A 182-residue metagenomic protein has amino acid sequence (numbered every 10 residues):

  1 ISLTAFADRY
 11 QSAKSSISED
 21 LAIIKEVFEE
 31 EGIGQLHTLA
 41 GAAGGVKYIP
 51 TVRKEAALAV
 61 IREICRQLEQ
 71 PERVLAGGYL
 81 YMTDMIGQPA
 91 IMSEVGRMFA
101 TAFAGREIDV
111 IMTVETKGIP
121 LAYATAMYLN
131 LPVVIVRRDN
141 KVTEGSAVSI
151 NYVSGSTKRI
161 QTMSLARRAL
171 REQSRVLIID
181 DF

Functional and structural regions predicted by a protein language model:
L3: Helix-turn-helix DNA-binding elements, focusing on the entry/boundary residues of the two helices that contact DNA
F6-A7, S18: The alpha-helix within a helix-turn-helix
Y10, D20, K25, E30 (+1 more regions): PRPP/pyrophosphate-binding module of the type I phosphoribosyltransferase fold
Q11-S12, L131: The short coil/loop that forms the "turn" connecting the two helices of the helix-turn-helix
G34-I49: Minor-groove-contacting beta-hairpin "wing" of winged helix-turn-helix DNA-binding domains
K47-E107: Active-site-facing substrate-recognition patch
I108-E115: Short glycine-rich phosphate-binding loop at a beta-alpha junction
V133-L177: Short, glycine/charge-rich flexible loops or terminal/linker lids adjacent to PRPP-binding catalytic cores
